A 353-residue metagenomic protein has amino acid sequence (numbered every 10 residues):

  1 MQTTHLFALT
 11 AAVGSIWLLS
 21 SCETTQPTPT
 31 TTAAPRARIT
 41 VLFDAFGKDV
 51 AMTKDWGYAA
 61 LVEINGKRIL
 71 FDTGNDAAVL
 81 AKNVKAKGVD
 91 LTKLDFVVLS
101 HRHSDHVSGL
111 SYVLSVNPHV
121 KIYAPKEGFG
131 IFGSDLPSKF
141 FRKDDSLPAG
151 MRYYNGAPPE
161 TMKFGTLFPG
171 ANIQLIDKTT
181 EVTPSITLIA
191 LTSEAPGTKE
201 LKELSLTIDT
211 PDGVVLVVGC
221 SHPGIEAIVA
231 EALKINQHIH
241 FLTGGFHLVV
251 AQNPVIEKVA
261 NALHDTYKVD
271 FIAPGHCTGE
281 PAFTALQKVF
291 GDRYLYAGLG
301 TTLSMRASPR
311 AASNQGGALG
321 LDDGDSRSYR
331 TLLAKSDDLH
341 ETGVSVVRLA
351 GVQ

Functional and structural regions predicted by a protein language model:
M1-A8: Bacterial N-terminal signal peptides that target proteins for export
L19-S21: C-terminal motif of bacterial Sec signal peptides marking the signal peptidase cleavage site
R38-K87, K199-V217: Conserved beta-strand hairpin/beta-sheet module of binuclear metal-dependent hydrolase folds, prominently
V62, D72, V84, H101 (+4 more regions): Divalent metal-coordination and catalytic microenvironments
A78-Y123, E127, L233-T243, H247: Active-site metal-binding motif and surrounding structural segment of the metallo-beta-lactamase
H106, K121, S205, P211-T302: Cap/insert and terminal regions of metallo-dependent hydrolase folds
G128-E203, F290, L295-S308: Metallo-beta-lactamase
P169, A262-A334, L339-E341, V346: Binuclear metal-ion centers of metallo-dependent hydrolases, dominated by the metallo-beta-lactamase
